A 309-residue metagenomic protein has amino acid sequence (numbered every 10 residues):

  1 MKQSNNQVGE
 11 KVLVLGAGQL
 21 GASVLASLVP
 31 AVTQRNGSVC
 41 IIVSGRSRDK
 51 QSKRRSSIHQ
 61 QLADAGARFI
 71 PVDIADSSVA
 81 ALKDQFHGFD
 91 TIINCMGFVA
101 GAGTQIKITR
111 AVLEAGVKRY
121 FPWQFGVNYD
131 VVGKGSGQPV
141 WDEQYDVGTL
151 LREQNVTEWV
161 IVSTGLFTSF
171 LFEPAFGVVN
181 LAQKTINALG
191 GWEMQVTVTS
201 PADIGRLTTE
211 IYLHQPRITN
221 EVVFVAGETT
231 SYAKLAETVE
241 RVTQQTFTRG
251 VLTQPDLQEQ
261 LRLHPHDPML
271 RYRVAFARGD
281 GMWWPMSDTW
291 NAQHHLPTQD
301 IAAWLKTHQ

Functional and structural regions predicted by a protein language model:
K2-S38, I42-S57, S77, A115 (+2 more regions): Oxidoreductase cofactor-interface core, primarily capturing Rossmann-like NAD(P)-dependent enzymes
K11, D90-T91, R119: Structural motif
K50-A115, Y129-V132: NAD(P)H-binding glycine-rich loop region in Rossmannoid oxidoreductase-like domains and their noncatalytic homologs
F69, R119, E158-W159: Hydrophobic beta-strand scaffold residues
K83, P201-T209, T298-K306: Short, amphipathic alpha-helical "lid/cap" segments that border enzyme active or binding sites
C95, W123, G165: Conserved residues at the C-terminal ends of beta-strands
K118-Q124: Short beta-strand elements of ligand-binding domains
Q254-Q309: A hydrophobic C-terminal alpha-helical subdomain
